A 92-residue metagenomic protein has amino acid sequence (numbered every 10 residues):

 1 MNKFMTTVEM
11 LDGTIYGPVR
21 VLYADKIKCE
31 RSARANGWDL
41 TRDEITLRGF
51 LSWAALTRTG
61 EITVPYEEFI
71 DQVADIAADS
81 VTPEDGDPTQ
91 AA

Functional and structural regions predicted by a protein language model:
M1-P18, A24-W53, T57-A92: Charged interaction scaffolds used for protein-protein
